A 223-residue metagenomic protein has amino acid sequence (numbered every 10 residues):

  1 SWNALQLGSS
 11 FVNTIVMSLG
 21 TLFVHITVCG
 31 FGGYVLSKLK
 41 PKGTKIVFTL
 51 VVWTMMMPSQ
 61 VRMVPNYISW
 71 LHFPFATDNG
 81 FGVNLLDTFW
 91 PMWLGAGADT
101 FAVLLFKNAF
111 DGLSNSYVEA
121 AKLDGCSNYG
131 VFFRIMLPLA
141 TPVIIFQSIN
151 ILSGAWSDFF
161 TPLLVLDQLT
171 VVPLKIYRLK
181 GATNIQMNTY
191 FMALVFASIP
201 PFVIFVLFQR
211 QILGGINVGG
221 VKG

Functional and structural regions predicted by a protein language model:
S1-G223: A structural signal for multi-pass alpha-helical bundles of membrane permease subunits that mediate small-molecule
